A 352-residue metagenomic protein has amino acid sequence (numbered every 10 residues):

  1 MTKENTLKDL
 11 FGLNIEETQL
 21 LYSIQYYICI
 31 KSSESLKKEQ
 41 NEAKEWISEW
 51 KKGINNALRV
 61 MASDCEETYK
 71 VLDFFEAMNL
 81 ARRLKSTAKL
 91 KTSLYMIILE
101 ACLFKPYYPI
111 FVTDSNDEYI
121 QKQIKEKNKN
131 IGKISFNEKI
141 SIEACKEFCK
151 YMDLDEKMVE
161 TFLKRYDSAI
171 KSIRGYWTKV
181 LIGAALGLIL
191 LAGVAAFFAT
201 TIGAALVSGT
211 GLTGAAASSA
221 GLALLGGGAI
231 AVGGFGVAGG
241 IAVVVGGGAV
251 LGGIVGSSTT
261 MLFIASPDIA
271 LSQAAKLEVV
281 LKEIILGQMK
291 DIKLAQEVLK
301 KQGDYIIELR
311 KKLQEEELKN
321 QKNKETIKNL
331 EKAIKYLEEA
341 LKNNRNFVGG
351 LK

Functional and structural regions predicted by a protein language model:
M1-L181, V280-K300, D304, K322-K352: Terminal export/targeting leaders at protein ends
D155, A192, A229-V232, Q288 (+1 more regions): Short secondary-structure junctions and interdomain/linker hinges
V180-D268: Small-residue-rich hydrophobic membrane-insertion segments
T200-T201, G256-L262, Q296, Q314-N320 (+1 more regions): Short, Lys/Arg-enriched charge-dense amphipathic segments
F235-G236, I241-A242, G246, D268-Q296: Amphipathic, membrane-active segments
A238-L251, L299-Q314: Alpha-helical membrane-embedding segments and immediately adjacent membrane-interface amphipathic helices
S258-A274, R310-N329: Hydrophobic alpha-helical transmembrane segments and immediately flanking/interface helices in integral membrane
